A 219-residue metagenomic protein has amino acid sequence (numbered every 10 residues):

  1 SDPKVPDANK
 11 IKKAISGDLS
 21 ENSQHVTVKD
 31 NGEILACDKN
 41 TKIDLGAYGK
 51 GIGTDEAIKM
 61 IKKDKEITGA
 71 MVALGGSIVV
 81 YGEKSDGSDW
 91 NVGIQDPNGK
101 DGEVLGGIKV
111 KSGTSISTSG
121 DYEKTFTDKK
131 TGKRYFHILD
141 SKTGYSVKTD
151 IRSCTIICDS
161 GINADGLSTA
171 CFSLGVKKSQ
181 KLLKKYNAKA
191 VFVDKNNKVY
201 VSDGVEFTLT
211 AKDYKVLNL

Functional and structural regions predicted by a protein language model:
S1-L219: Mature catalytic core of soluble alpha/beta enzymes
